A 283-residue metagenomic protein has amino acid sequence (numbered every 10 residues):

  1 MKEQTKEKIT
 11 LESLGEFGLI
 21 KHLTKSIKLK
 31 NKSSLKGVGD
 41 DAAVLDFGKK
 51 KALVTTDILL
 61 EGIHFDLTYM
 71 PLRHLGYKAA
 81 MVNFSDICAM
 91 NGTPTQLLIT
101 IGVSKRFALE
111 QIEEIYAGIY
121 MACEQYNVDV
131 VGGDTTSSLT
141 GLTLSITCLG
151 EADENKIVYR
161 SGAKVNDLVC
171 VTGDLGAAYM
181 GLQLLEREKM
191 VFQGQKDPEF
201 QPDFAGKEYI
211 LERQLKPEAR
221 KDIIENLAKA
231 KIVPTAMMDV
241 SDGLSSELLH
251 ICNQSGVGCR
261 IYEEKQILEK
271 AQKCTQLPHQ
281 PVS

Functional and structural regions predicted by a protein language model:
M1-S283: Helix-biased detector of long, well-ordered alpha-helical tracts
